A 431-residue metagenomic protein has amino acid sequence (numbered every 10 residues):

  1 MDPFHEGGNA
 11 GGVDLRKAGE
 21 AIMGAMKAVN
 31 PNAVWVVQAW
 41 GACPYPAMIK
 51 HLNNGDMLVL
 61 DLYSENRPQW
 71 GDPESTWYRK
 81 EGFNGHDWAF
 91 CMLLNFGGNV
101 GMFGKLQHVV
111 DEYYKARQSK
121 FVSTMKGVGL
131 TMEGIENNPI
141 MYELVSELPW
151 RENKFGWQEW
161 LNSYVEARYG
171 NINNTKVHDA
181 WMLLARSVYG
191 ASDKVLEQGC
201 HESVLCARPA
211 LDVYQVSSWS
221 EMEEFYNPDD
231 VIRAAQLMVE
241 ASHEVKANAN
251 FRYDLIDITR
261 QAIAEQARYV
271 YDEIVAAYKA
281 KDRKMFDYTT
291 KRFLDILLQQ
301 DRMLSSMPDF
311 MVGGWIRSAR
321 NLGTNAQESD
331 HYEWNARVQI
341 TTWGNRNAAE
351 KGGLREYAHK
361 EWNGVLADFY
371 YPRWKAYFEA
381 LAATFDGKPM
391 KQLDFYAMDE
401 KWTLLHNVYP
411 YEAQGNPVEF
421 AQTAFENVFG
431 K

Functional and structural regions predicted by a protein language model:
M1-P228, I232, K279-L294, L298-Q299 (+1 more regions): Catalytic-core regions of glycoside hydrolase
A47-K50, D111, R233, D272 (+6 more regions): Polar/charged alpha-helical tracts
P139, S242-K246, L304: Membrane-interface helix-loop junctions at the exits of transmembrane helices
P139-W150, R186, R233-E240, Y253-D272 (+1 more regions): Short, hydrophobic/amphipathic alpha-helical patches that form generic packing surfaces within helical domains
L205-C206, Y214-S217, E240, K246 (+3 more regions): N-terminal non-cleavable signal-anchor helices
M222-A249: Polar/charged low-complexity regulatory segments
N248-D301, H359, N363, A382-H406: Ordered core of a single globular domain
H359-K431: Extended, compositionally biased alpha-helical segments that mediate assembly or anchoring
